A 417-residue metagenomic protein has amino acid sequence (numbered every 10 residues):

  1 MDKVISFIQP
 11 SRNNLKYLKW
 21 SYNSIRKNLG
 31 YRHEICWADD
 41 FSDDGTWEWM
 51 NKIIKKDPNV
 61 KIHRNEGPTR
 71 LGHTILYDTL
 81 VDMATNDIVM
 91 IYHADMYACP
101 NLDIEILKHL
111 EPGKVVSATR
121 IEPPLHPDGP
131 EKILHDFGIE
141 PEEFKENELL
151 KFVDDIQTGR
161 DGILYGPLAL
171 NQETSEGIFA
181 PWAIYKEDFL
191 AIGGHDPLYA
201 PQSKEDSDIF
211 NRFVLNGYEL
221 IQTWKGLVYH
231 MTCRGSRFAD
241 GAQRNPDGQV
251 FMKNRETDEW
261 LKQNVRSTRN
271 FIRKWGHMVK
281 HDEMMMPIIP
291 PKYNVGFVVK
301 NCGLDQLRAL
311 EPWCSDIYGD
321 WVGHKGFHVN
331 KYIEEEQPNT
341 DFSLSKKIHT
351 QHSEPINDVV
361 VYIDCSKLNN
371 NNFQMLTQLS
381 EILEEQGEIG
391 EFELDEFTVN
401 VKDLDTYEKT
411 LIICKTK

Functional and structural regions predicted by a protein language model:
I5-S21, N28-L29, A38, I121 (+1 more regions): A conserved hydrophobic helix/loop-capping motif in glycosyltransferases and polysaccharide synthases
N23-R32, A309-D316: Short, acidic, metal-binding catalytic loop of nucleotide-sugar glycosyltransferases
D39-M50, Y97, V322-F327: A conserved acidic beta->alpha catalytic loop
E66-A84: Glycine-rich, basic loop-to-helix element that forms the pyrophosphate-binding segment of sugar-nucleotide handling
I75, L149-K186: A recurrent flexible, glycine/aromatic-enriched loop bordering the glycosyltransferase active site that acts as
V89, V360: Short aromatic/hydrophobic "clamp" motif used to bind/position activated sugar donors
M96-L150: Conserved donor NDP-sugar-binding/catalytic core segment of glycosyltransferases
G177, P181-G193, Y199-L227, T232: A short, conserved alpha-helix in the catalytic core of glycosyltransferases
